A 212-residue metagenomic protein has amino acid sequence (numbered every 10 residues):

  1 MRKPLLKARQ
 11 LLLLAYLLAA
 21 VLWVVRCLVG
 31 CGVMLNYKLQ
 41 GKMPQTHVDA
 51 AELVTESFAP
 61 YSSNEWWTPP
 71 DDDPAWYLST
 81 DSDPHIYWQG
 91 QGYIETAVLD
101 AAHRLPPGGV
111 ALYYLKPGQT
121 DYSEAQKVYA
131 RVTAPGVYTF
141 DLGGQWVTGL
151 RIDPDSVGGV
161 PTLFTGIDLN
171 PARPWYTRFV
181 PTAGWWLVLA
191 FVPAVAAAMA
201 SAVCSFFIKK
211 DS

Functional and structural regions predicted by a protein language model:
M1-L6, K210-S212: N-terminal Lys/Arg-rich, disordered targeting/topogenic segments
L5-Q91, L163-W186: Glycan-recognition and processing domains
F58-T96, D100-T139: Extracellular ligand-binding interfaces
T139-W146: Short, hydrophobic beta-strand segments
R151-G159: Short beta-strand-plus-loop segments that form exposed binding edges in beta-rich domains
P193-S212: Juxtamembrane interface at the cytosolic side of transmembrane helices
